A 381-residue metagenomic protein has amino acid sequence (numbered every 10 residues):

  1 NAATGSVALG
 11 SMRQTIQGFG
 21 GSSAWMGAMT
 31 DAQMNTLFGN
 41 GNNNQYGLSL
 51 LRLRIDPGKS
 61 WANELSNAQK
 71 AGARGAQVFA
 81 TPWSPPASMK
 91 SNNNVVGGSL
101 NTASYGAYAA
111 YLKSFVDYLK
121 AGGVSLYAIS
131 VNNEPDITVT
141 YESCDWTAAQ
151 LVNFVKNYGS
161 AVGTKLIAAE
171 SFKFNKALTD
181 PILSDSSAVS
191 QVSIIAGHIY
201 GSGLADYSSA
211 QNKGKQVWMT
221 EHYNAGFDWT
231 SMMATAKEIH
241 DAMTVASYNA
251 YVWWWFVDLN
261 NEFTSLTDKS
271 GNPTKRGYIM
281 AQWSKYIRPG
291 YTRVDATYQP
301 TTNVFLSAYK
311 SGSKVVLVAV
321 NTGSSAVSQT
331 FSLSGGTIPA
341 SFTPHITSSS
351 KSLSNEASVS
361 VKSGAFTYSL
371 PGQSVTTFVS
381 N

Functional and structural regions predicted by a protein language model:
N1-T36: N-terminal module-boundary/linker segments of secreted carbohydrate-active enzymes
V7-S11, G41-P181: Substrate-binding cleft and catalytic face of glycoside hydrolase catalytic domains, especially the flexible beta-alpha
T15-A24, G47-I55, Q77-P82, Y127-V131 (+6 more regions): Structural recognition of the beta-strand scaffold that forms the well-ordered cores of secreted hydrolase catalytic
Y105, D117, G122, E142-E238 (+1 more regions): Noncatalytic carbohydrate-binding groove/subsite architecture in carbohydrate-active enzymes
G214-I287, R293-T302: Aromatic/acidic polysaccharide-binding cleft in carbohydrate-active enzymes
Q299-A340, Q373: Carbohydrate-binding surface patches
S334-L353: Solvent-exposed beta-hairpin/edge-strand motifs
S358-N381: C-terminal beta-strand-rich structural cap/linker in extracellular carbohydrate-active enzymes
